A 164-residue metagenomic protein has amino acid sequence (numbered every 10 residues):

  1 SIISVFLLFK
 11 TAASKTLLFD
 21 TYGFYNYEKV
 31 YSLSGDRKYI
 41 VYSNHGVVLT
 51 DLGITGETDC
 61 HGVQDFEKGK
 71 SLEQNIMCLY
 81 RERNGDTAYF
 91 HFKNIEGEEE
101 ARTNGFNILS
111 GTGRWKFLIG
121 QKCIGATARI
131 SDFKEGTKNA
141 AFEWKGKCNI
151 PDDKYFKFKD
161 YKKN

Functional and structural regions predicted by a protein language model:
S1-L7: Bacterial N-terminal signal peptides
A13-N164: Beta-strand-enriched cores of mature, soluble protein domains
